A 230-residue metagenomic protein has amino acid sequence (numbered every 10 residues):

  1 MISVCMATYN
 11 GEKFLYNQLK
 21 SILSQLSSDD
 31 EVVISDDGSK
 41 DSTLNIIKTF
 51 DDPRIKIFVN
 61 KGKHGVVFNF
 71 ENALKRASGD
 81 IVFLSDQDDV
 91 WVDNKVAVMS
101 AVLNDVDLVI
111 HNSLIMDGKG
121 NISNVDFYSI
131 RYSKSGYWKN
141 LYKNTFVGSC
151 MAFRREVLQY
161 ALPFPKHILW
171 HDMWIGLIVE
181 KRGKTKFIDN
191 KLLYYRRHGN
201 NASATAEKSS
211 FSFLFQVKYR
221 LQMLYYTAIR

Functional and structural regions predicted by a protein language model:
G11-S24: Short, well-formed alpha-helical segments that are part of the catalytic scaffolds of diverse glycosyltransferases
Y16, D41-K48, N94: Acidic helix N-cap motif at the loop->helix transition within catalytic regions of sugar-transfer enzymes
S21, D36-N45, G62: A conserved acidic beta->alpha catalytic loop
D29-G38, F58-V59: Short beta-strand/loop segment that forms part of the nucleotide-sugar
N60-A77: Glycine-rich, basic loop-to-helix element that forms the pyrophosphate-binding segment of sugar-nucleotide handling
V82: Short aromatic/hydrophobic "clamp" motif used to bind/position activated sugar donors
V96-S123: Conserved donor NDP-sugar-binding/catalytic core segment of glycosyltransferases
S135-A206: Conserved nucleotide-sugar donor-binding catalytic segment
